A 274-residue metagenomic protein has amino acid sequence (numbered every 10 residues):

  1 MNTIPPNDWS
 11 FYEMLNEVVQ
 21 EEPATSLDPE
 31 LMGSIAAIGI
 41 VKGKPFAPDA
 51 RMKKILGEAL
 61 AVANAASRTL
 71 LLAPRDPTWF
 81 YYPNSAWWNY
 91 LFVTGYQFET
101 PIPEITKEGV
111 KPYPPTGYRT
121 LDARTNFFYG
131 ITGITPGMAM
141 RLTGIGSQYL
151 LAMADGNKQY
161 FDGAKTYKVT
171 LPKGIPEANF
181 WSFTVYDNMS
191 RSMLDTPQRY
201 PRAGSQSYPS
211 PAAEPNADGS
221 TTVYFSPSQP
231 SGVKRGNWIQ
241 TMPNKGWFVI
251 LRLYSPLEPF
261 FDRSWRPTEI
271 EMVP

Functional and structural regions predicted by a protein language model:
M1-P274: A compositional/structural signature for long, glycine/proline-rich flexible linkers and loops on extracytoplasmic
